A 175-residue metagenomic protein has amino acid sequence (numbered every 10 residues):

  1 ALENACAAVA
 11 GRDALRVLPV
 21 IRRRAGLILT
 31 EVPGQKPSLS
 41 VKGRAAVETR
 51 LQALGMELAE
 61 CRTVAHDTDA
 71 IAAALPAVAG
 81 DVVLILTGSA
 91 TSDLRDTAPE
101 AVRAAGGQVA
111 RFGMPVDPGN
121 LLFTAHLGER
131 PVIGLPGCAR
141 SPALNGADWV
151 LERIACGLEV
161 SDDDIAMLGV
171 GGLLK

Functional and structural regions predicted by a protein language model:
A1-L58: Short, glycine/charged-enriched hinge/interface segments at domain edges or termini
V32, K42, G55-K175: Short glycine/threonine-rich loop/turn motifs
